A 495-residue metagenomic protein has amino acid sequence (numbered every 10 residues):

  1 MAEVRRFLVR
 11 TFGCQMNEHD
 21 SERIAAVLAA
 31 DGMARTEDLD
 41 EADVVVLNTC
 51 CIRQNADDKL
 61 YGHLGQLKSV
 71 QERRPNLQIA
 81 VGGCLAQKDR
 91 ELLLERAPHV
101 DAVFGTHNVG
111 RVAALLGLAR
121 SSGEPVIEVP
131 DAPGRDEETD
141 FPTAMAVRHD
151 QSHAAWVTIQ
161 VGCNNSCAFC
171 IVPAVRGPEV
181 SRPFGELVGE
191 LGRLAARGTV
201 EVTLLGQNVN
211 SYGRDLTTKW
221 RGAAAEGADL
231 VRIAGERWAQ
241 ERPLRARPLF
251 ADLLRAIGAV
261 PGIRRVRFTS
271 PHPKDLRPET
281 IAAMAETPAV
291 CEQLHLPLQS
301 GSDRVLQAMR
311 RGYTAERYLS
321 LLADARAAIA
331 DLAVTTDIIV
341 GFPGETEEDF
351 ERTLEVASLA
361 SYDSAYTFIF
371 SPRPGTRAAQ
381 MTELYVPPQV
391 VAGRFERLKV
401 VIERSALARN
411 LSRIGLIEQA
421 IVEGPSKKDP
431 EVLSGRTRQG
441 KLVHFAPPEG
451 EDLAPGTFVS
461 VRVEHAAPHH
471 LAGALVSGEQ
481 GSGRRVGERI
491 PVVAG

Functional and structural regions predicted by a protein language model:
M1, A223, A228-G235, E479-G495: Acidic, low-complexity intrinsically disordered tails
M1-Y212, K219, A224, L249 (+7 more regions): Proteins enriched for Cys/Gly/acidic motifs involved in redox and nucleic-acid/cofactor modification
T11, C51, G206, S270 (+4 more regions): Flexible glycine-/small-residue-rich
M16, I52-N55, L85, P273-L276 (+3 more regions): Glycine-/small-residue-rich active-site loops that bind phosphorylated ligands and cofactors
I79-A80, K88, A196-E347: Conserved SAM/AdoMet-binding glycine-rich loop
D150-H153, C163-N165, V290, S300 (+5 more regions): Short flexible coil/turn linkers enriched for glycine and charged/polar residues that connect secondary-structure
C167, L204, F268, L296 (+6 more regions): Conserved, mostly hydrophobic/aromatic
A378-G495: Terminal RNA-binding accessory module
